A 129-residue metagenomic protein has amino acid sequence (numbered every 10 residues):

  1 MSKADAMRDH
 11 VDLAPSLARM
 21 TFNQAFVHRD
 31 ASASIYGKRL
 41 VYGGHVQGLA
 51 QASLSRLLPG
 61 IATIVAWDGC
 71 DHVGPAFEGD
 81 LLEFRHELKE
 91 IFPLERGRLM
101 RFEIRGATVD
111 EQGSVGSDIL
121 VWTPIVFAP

Functional and structural regions predicted by a protein language model:
M1-V41: Catalytic strand-loop segment that frames the active site of acyl-thioester-processing enzymes
D5-D9, D71, I125-F127: Generic structural detector for well-ordered beta-strands
R8, P15-L17, I64, H86-E90 (+1 more regions): A structural signal for short, hydrophobic beta-strand segments that form beta-sheets in beta-rich/all-beta domains
A25, L40, H45, E95-L99: Core FKBP-type peptidyl-prolyl cis-trans isomerase
H28-D30, V65, T108-Q112: Glycine-rich loops and low-complexity Gly/Arg-rich segments that provide flexible linkers or classic glycine-based
V41, Q47-K89: Hydrophobic beta-strand-centered segment that forms part of the acyl-chain substrate-binding groove
E78, R85-P129: HotDog/MaoC-like acyl-thioester-processing domains
